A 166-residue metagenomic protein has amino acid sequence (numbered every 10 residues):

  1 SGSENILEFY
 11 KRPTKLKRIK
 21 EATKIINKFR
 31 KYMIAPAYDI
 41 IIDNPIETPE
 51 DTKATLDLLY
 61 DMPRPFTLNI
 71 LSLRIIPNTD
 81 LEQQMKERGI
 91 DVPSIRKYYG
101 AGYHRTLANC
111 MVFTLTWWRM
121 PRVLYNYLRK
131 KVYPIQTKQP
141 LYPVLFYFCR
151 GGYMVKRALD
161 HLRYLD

Functional and structural regions predicted by a protein language model:
S1-V144: A structural motif corresponding to the C-terminal lobe/cap of the Radical SAM core domain
Y142-D166: C-terminal non-catalytic accessory extensions
